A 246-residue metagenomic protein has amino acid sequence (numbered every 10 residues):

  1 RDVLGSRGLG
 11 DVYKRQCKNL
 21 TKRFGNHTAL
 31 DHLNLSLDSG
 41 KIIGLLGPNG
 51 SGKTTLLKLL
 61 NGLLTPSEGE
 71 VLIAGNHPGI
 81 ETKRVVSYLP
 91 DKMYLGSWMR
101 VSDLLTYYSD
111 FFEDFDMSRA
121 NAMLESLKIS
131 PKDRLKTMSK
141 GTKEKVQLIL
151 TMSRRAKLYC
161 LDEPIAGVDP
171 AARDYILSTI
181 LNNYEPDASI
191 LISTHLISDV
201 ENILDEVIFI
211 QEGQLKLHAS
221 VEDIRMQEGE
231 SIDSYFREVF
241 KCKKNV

Functional and structural regions predicted by a protein language model:
R1-Y13: Single conserved hydrophobic/aromatic residue that forms the stacking wall/gate of nucleotide- or nucleobase-binding
N61: Helix-to-loop junction immediately C-terminal to a conserved catalytic motif
E68-T82: Conserved ABC transporter NBD signature motif
D91-Q147: ABC-family P-loop ATPase nucleotide-binding domains
Y159-E163, V168: Catalytic Walker B motif of ABC-type/P-loop ATPase nucleotide-binding domains
H218-A219: ABC ATPase "signature
